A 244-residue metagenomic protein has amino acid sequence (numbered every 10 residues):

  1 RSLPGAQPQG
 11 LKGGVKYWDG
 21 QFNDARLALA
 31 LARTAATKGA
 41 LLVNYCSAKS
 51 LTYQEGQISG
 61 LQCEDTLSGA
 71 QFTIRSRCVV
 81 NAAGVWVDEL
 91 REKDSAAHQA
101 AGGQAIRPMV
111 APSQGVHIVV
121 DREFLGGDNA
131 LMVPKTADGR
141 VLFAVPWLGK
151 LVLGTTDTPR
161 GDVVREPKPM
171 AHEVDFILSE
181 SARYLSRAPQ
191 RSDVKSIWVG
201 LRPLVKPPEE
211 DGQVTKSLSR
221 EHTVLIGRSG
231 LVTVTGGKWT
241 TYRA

Functional and structural regions predicted by a protein language model:
R1-G39, V43, L51-Q57, Q62 (+3 more regions): Flavin (FAD/FMN) cofactor-binding and adjacent substrate-gating region of FAD-dependent oxidoreductase domains
D24-R26, T34, E89, S95 (+1 more regions): C-terminal catalytic lobe of FAD-dependent flavoproteins
L42-N44, N81, L153: General beta-strand structural signal in soluble alpha/beta enzymes
L51, L61, V79, V194-I197: Generic beta-strand hydrophobic packing signal
Q57, S68-F72, D138-R140, G230: Short acidic/polar mixed-charge low-complexity motifs
L67-C78, A82: Core beta-strand elements of the Rossmann-like FAD/NAD(P) dinucleotide-binding domain in flavoenzyme oxidoreductases
